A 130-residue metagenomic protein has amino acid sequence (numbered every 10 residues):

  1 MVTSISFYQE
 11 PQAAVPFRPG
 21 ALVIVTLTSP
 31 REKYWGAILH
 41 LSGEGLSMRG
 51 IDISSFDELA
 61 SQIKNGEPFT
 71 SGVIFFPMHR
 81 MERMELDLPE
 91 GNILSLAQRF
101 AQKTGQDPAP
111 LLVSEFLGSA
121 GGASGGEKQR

Functional and structural regions predicted by a protein language model:
V2-R130: Conserved RNA-binding domains used in RNP assembly and mRNA/RNA metabolism
